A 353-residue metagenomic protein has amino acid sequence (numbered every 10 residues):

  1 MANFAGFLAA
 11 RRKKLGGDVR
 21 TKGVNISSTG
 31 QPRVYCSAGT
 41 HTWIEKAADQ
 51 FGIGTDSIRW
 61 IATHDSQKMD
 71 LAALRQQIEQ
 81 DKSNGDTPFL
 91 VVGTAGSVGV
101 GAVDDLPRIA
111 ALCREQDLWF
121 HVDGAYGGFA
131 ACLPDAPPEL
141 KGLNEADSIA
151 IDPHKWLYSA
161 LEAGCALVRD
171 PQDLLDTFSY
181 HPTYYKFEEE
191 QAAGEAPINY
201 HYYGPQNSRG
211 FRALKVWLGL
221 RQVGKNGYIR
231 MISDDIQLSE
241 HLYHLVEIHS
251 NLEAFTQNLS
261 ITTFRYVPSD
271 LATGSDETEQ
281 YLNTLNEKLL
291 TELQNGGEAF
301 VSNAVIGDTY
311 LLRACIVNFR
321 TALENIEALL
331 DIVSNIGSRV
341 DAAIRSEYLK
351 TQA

Functional and structural regions predicted by a protein language model:
A2-L175, Q352: Conserved PLP-enzyme active-site core in the AAT-like
G39-H41, D65-S66, G96-V98, G127 (+11 more regions): Short, glycine-/Ser/Thr-/acidic-enriched flexible segments
S97, K141-H249: Active-site C-terminal subdomain of aminotransferase-like
A102, E145, A150, D235 (+5 more regions): C-terminal, well-structured subdomains that either form a transmembrane helix-short loop-helix hairpin in multi-pass
A110, R114, E247, L293-Q294: Anion (oxyanion) recognition and catalysis
E253-N258, V301-I306: Short beta-strand
A254-L293: Conserved PLP-binding catalytic core of the aspartate aminotransferase-like
S275, N303-A353: PLP-dependent enzyme catalytic core of the Aspartate aminotransferase-like
